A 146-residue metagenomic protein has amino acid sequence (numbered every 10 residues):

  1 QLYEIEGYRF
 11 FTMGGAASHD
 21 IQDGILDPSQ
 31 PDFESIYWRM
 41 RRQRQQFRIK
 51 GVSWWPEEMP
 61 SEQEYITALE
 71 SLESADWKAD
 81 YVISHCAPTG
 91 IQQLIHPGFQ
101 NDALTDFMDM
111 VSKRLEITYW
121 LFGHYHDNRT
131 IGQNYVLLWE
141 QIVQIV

Functional and structural regions predicted by a protein language model:
Q1, G15, E140-I142: Residues that form or immediately flank small-molecule/cofactor binding pockets and catalytic motifs
Q1-G7, T130-G132: Short acidic-hydrophobic surface loop/beta-edge motif
Y3, F11, Y119: Short glycine- and Lys/Arg-enriched binding-loop motifs that mark or flank ligand-binding interfaces
E6-G98: Active-site-proximal loop/helix segment associated with metal-binding centers of metalloenzymes
A87-V146: Conserved beta-sheet core of the metallophosphoesterase superfamily
